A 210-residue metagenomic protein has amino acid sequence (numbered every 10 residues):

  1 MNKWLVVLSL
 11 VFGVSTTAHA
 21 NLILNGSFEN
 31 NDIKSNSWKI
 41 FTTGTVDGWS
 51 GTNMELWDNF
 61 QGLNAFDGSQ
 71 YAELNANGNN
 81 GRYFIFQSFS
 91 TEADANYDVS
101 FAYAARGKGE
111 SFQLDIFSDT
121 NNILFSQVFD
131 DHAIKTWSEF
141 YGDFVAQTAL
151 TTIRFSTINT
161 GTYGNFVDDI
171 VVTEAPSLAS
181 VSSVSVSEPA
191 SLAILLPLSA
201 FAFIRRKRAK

Functional and structural regions predicted by a protein language model:
T16-A20: Sec/Tat signal peptide C-region and signal peptidase I cleavage site
F28, R82-G107, G142, I153 (+1 more regions): Extra-cytoplasmic beta-strand recognition segments
D32-Q70: Extracellular glycan-recognition surfaces and repeat-rich motifs
W38, Y83-I85, K108-F117: Beta-strand acidic-aromatic groove motif in beta-rich domains, primarily in extracellular
Y71-Y83, D131-A133: Extracellular beta-rich ligand/substrate-recognition surface
N121-L150: Extracellular carbohydrate recognition and processing domains and analogous Trp-centered ligand-binding platforms
F155-T162: Short beta-strand-plus-loop segments that form exposed binding edges in beta-rich domains
S185-R205: A short, hydrophobic C-terminal helix/tail in secreted or cell-surface proteins
